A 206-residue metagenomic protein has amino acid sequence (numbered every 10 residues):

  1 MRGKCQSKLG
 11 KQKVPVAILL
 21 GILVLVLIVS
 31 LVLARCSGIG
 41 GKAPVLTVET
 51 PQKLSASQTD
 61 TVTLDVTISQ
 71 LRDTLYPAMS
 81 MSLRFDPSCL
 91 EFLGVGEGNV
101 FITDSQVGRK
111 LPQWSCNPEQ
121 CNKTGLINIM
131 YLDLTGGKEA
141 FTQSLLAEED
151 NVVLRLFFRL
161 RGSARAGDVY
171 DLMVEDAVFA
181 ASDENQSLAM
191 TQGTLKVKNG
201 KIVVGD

Functional and structural regions predicted by a protein language model:
R2-D206: Acidic, low-complexity intrinsically disordered segments
